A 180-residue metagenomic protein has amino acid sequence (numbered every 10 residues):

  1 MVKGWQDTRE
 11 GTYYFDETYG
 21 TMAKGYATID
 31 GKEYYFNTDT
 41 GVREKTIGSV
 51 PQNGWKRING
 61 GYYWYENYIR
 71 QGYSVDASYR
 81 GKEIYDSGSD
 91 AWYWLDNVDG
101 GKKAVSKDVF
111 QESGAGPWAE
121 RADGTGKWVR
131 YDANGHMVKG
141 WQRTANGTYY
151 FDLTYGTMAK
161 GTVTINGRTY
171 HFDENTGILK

Functional and structural regions predicted by a protein language model:
M1-K180: Extracellular adhesion/carbohydrate-binding repeat motifs centered on closely spaced tryptophans
